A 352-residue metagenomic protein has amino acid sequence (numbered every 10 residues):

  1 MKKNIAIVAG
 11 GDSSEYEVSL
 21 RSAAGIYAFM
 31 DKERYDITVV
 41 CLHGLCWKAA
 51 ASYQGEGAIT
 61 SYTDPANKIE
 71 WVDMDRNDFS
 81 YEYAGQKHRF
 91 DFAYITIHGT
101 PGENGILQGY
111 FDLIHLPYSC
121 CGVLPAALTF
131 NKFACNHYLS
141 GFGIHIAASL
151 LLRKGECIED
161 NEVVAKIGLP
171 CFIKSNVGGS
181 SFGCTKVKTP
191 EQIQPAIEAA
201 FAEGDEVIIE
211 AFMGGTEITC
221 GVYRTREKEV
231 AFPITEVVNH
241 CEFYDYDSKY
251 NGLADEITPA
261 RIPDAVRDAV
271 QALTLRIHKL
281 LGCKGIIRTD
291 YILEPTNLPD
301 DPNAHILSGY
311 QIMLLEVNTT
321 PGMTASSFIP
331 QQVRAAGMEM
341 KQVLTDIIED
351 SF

Functional and structural regions predicted by a protein language model:
M1-S119, V123-L124, L128-F130, A134 (+1 more regions): ATP-binding N-terminal substructure of ATP-dependent carboxylate-amine bond-forming enzymes
K3, V8-G10, D264-F352: ATP-dependent carboxylate activation and anion-phosphoryl transfer catalytic cores that bind Mg-ATP to form
I5-A9, S13, R21, Y83 (+3 more regions): Active-site nucleotide/adenylate-binding loops and adjacent lid/helix of ATP-dependent enzymes
A24-G25, E198, L275: Solvent-exposed alpha-helix faces
S52-E56, G109, Y244-N251, T319: Short, flexible, mixed-charge acidic loops at enzyme active sites
P117-C121, I146, V230-A231: Short hydrophobic/aromatic-enriched beta-strand-loop microsegments
K188-A272, I292-D300, H305-G309, M313: Phosphate-binding site of ATP-dependent enzymes
